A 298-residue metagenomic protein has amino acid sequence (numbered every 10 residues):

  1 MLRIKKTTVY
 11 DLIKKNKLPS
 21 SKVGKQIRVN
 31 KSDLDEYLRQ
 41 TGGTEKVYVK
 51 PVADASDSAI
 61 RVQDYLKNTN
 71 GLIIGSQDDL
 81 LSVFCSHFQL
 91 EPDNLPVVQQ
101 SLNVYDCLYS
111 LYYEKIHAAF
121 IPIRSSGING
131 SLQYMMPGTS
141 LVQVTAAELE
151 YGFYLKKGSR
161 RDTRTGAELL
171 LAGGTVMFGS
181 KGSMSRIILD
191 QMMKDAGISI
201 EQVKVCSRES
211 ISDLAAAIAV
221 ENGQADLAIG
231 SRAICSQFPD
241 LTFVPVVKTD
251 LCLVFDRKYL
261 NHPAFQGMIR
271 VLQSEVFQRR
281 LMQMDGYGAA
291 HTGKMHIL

Functional and structural regions predicted by a protein language model:
M1-D106, Y113-K115, M136-S140, K194 (+1 more regions): N-terminal hydrophobic or amphipathic helices and topogenic motifs
K67-Q77, G166-I187: Short loop->beta-strand "edge-of-pocket" segments that line small-molecule binding or catalytic clefts across diverse
L95-N103, S199-S212: Short beta-strand-to-loop elements that line the ligand-binding cleft of bilobed periplasmic-binding protein-like
D106-Y151, T242: Short beta-strand-centered segments that line the small-molecule binding cleft or hinge of alpha/beta clamshell
L111-Y112, L189, A217-E221: Hydrophobic residues within well-ordered alpha-helices
F120-M135, A217-V247: A ligand-binding cleft/hinge motif common to bilobed small-molecule-binding domains
Q143-G152, R160, S236-R270, A289-L298: Periplasmic-binding protein-like
A146, L155-V176: Flexible hinge/capping segments at coil-to-helix
